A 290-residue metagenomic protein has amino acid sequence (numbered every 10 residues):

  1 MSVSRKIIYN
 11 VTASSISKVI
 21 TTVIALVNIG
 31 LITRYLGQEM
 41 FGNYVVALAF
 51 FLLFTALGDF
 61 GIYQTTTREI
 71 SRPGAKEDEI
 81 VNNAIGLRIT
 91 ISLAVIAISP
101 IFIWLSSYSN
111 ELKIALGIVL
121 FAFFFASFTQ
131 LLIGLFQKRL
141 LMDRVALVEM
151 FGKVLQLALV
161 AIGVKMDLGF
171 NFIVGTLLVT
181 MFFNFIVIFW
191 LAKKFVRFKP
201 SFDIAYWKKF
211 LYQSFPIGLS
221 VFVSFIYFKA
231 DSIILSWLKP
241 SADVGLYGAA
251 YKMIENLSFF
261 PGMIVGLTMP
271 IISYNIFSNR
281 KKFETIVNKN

Functional and structural regions predicted by a protein language model:
M1-V3, I7, D143, N171 (+4 more regions): Interhelical loop/hinge segments that connect adjacent transmembrane helices in multipass membrane
S4, E69-R72, F125-V148, N171: Membrane-interface junctions at transmembrane-helix termini in multi-pass inner-membrane proteins
R5-Y63, I96, P100, G152-K153 (+4 more regions): Signature of the first transmembrane helix
Y9-T21, A47, A56-I103, I114-A115 (+1 more regions): Membrane-water interface segments that mark the loop-to-transmembrane alpha-helix transition
N10-I20, D78-E79, F121, F136-A161 (+1 more regions): Alpha-helical transmembrane segments of multi-pass membrane transporters/permeases
I29, G58-A75, Q137-K138, I254 (+1 more regions): Helix-loop junctions and terminal segments of transmembrane helices in multi-pass membrane transport/translocation
L53, L57, I89, L93 (+6 more regions): Alpha-helical transmembrane segments of multi-pass membrane proteins
G117, V148-K194, I254: Hydrophobic alpha-helical transmembrane segments
